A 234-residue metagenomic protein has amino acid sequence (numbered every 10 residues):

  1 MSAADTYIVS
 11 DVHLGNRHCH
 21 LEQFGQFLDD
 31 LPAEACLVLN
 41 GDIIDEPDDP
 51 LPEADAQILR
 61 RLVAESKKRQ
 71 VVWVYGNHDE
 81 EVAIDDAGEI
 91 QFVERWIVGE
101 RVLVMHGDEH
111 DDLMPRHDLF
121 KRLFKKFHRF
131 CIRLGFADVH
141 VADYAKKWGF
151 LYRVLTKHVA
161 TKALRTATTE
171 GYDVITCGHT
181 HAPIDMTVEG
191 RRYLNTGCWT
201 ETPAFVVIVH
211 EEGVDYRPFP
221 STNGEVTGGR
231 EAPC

Functional and structural regions predicted by a protein language model:
S2-D5, L14-E100: Core catalytic region of metal-dependent phosphoesterases/phosphodiesterases, especially metallo-beta-lactamase-like
A4-I8, L39-D42, F136-K146: Short, basic/glycine-rich phosphate-binding loops at helix/coil junctions that contact nucleotide phosphates
V9-S10, L37-G41, Q70-N77, V104-M105 (+2 more regions): Active-site neighborhood of phospho(di)ester-bond hydrolases with catalytic His/Asp-centered motifs
V12, N16, S66, T200-C234: Long, positively charged, glycine-interspersed low-complexity recognition regions
E46, E80, D111, T202 (+1 more regions): Flexible, glycine-rich phosphate/dinucleotide-binding loops and adjacent beta-alpha linkers at cofactor/substrate
E89-L103, D108, L113-L119, K157-F219: Conserved beta-sheet core of the metallophosphoesterase superfamily
G107-V159: Active-site-proximal loop/helix segment associated with metal-binding centers of metalloenzymes
A142-V174, G224-C234: A short C-terminal boundary segment appended to hydrolase-like catalytic domains
